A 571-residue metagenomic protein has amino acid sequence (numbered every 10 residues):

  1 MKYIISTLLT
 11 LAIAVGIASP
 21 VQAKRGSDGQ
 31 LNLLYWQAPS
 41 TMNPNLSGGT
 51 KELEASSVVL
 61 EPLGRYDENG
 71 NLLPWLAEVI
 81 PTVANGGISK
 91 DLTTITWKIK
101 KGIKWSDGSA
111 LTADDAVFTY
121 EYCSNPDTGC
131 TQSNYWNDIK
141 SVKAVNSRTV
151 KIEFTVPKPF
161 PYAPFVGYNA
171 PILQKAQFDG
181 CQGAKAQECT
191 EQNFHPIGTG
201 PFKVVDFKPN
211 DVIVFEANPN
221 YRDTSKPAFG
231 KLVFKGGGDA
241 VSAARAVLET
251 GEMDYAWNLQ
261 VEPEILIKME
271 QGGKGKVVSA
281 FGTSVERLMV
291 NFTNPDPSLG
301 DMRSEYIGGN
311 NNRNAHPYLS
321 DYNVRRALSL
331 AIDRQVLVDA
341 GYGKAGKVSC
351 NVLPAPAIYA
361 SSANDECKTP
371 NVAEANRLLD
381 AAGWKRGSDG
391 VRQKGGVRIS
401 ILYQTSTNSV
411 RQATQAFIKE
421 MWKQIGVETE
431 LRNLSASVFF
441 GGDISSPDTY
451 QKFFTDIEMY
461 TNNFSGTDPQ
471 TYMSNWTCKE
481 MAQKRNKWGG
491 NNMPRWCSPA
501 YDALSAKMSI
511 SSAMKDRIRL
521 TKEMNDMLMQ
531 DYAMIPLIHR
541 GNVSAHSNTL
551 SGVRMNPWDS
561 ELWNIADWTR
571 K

Functional and structural regions predicted by a protein language model:
Y3, S19, K24-R25, R65-E68 (+8 more regions): Extracytoplasmic/periplasmic ligand-capture domains
T7-G16: Bacterial N-terminal signal peptides
G26, S133-Q182, D206: Surface-exposed binding/hinge segments that line and control ligand-binding clefts or catalytic entry sites
N32-I88, E121, I197-T199: N-terminal lobe/hinge region of extracytoplasmic solute-binding protein
W36-S56, L76-A77, P157, P161-P171 (+5 more regions): A structural "hinge/loop" feature
D67, D138-I139, A186-N193, T199-V204: Short, P/G- and charge-enriched loop/turn segments at secondary-structure junctions
T93-K98, R148-F154, I213: A generic structural motif
L537: Glycine-rich and polybasic anion-binding loops at the starts of cofactor/ligand-binding domains
